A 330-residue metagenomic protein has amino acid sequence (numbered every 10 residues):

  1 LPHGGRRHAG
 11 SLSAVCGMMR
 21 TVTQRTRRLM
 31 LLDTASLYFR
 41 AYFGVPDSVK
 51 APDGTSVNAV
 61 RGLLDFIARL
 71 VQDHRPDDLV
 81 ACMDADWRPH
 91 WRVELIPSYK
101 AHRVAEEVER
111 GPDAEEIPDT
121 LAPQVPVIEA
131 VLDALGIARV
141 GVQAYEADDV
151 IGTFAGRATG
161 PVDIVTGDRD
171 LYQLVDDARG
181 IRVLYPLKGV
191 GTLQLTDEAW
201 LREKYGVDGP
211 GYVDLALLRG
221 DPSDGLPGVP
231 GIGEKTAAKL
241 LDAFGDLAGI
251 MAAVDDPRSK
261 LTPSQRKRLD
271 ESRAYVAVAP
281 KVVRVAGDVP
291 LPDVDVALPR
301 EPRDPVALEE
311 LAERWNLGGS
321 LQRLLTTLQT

Functional and structural regions predicted by a protein language model:
L1-T21: N-terminal amphipathic/basic-hydrophobic helices that include classical n-h-c signal peptides and signal-anchor
L12-A14, P52, L241: Ubiquitous "structural anchor" signal
S13-C16, T23, T166, D255: N-terminal non-cleavable signal-anchor helices
R20-T26, R75-V80, I137, A178 (+1 more regions): Non-catalytic nucleic-acid-binding/docking modules located in mid-to-C-terminal regions of nucleic-acid enzymes
T23-V165, R169-G191, D197, V276-V278 (+1 more regions): Noncatalytic, basic helical substrate-engagement surface that gates or grips nucleic-acid strands
